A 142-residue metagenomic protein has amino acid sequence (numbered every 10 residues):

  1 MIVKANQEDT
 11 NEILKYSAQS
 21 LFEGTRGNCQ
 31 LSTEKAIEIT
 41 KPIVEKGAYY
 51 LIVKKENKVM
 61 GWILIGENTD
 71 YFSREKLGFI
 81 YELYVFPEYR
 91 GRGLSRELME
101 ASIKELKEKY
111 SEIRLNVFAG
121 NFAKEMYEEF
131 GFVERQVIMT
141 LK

Functional and structural regions predicted by a protein language model:
M1-K15: A short beta-loop-alpha structural element at the N-terminal edge of CoA-dependent acyl/N-acetyltransferase catalytic
A18-T40: Conserved GNAT-fold acetyl-CoA-binding loop/helix
K41-I52, F79: A short helix-loop-beta-strand connector motif used in the catalytic cores of GNAT acetyltransferases and, in some
I52, K58-E67, F79, Y84: Conserved beta-strand in the GNAT
E75-P87, T140: Conserved acetyl-CoA binding element of GNAT-fold acetyltransferases
E82-V85, G91-K104, E129: Conserved acetyl-CoA-binding loop-helix of GNAT-fold acetyltransferases
R96, A119-V137, L141: Conserved active-site alpha-helix within GNAT-family acetyltransferase domains
L106-F118: Conserved GNAT acetyl-CoA-binding A-motif
